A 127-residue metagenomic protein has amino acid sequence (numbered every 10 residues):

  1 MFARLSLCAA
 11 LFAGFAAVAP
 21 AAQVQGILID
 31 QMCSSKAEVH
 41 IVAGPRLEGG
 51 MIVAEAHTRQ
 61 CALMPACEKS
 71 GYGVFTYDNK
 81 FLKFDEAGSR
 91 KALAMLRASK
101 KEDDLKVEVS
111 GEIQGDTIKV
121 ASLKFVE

Functional and structural regions predicted by a protein language model:
M1-F2: N-terminal secretory signal peptides that target proteins for export/translocation
S6-A16: Bacterial N-terminal signal peptides
P20-E127: OB-fold and OB-like single-stranded nucleic-acid-recognition modules and their adjacent interaction interfaces
